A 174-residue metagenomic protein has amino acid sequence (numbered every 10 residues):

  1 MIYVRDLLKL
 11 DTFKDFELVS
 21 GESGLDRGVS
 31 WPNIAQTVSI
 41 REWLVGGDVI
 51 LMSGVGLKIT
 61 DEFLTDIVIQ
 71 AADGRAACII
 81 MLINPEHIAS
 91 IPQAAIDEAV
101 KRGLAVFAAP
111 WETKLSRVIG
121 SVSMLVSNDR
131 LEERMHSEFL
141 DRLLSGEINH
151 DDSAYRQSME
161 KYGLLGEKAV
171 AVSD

Functional and structural regions predicted by a protein language model:
M1-V170: Alpha-helical/coil-rich non-catalytic "connector" segments in signaling and regulatory proteins
S173-D174: Short beta-strand-to-loop capping motifs
